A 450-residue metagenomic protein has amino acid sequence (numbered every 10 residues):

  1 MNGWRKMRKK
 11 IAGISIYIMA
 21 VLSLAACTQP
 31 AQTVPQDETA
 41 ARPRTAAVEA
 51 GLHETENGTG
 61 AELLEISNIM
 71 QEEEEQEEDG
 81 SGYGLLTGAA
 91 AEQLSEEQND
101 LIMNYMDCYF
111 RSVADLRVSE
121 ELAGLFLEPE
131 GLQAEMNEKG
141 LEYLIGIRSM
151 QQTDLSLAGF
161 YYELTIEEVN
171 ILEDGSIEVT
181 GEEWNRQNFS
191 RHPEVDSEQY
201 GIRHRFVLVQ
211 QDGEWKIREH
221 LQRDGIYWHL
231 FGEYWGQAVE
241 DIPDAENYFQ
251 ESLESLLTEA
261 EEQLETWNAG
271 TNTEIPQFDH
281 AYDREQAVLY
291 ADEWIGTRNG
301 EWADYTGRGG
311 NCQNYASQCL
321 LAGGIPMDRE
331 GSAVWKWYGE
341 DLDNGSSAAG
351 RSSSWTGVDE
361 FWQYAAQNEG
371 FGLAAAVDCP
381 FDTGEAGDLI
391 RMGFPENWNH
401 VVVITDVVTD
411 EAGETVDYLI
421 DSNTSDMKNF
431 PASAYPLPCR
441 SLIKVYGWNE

Functional and structural regions predicted by a protein language model:
L24-R42: Sec-dependent signal peptide cleavage junction
S67-D154, G300-D304, Y315, L320-A322: Core segments of small alpha/beta cavity-forming domains
T87-A90, A260-R351: N-terminal capping segments
G140-H192: Surface-exposed, charged secondary-structure patches
E163-V169, R203-V209, V402: Hydrophobic/aromatic beta-strand elements that line small-molecule binding cavities or substrate pockets in beta-rich
D174-S176, G339-Y418: ...with weaker cross-activation on analogous glycine-rich loops/strands in unrelated enzymes
Q199-Q263, Y418-L419: Short beta-strand edge/turn micro-motifs at domain boundaries
E414-K428, A432-E450: Low-complexity, Gly/Ser/Thr/Pro-rich intrinsically disordered linker/tail segments
